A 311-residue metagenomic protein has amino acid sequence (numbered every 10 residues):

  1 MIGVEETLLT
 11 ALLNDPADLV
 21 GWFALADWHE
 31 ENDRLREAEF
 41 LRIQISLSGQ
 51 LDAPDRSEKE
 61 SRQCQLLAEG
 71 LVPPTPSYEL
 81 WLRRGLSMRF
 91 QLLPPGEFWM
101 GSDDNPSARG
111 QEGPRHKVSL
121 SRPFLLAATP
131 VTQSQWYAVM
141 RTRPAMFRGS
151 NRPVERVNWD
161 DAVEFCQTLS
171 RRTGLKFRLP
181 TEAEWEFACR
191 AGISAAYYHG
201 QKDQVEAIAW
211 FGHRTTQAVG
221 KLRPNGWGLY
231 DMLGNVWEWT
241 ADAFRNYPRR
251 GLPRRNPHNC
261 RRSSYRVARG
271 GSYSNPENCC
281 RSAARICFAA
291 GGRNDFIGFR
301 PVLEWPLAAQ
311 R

Functional and structural regions predicted by a protein language model:
I2-Q91: N-terminal capping/linker segments that flank leucine-rich repeat
W22, W28, W136, W159 (+5 more regions): Signature tryptophan residues that serve as conserved aromatic anchors
D55-E60, L80-W81, M100-S121, N151 (+2 more regions): Short, polar loop/linker segments at the starts of domains and inter-domain junctions
R83-A145, N158-D160, L233-G234, W305: A short glycine-rich, aromatic-capped structural motif
L93, F98-M100, L126, V154 (+6 more regions): Bulky hydrophobic/aromatic "packing anchor" residues in well-ordered structure
F98, Q133, G149-E206, W239: Short, well-ordered surface patches within globular domains
A108-S119, I193, Q201, T215 (+1 more regions): Surface-exposed recognition segments
E206-L229: A short, contiguous structural element within a folded domain that forms the immediate neighborhood of a functional site
